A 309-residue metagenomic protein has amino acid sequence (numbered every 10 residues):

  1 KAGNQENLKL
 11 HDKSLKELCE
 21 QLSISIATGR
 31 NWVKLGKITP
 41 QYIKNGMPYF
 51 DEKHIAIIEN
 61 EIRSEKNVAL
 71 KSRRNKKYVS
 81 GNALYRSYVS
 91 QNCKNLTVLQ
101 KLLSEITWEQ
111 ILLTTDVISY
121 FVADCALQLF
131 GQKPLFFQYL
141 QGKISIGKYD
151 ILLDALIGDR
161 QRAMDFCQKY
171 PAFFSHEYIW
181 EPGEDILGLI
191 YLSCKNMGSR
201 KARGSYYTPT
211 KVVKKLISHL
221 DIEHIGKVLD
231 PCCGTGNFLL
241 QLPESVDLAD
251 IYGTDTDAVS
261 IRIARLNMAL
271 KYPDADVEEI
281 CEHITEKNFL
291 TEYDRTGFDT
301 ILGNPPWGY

Functional and structural regions predicted by a protein language model:
K1-W32: Polyanion-binding surface elements
S25-T28, T235, N304: Short coil turns linking two alpha-helices in DNA-binding domains
T39-S64: Short helix-start
K71-Y88: Leucine-rich, amphipathic alpha-helical/linker segments
L84-L270, N288: Class I S-adenosyl-L-methionine
R265-E292: S-adenosyl-L-methionine
N267, L302-W307: Amphipathic alpha-helical repeat scaffolds
E292-T300: A short acidic, Gly/Pro-enriched loop at the edge of an enzyme's catalytic core that lines a small-molecule cofactor
